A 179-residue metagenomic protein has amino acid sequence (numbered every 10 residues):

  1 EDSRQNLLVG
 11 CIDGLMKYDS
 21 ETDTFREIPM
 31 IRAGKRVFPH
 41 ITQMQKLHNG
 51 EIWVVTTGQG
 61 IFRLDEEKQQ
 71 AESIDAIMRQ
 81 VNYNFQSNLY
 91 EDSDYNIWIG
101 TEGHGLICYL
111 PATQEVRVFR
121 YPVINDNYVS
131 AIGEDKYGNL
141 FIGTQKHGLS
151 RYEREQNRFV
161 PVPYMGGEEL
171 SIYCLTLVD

Functional and structural regions predicted by a protein language model:
E1-D179: Carboxylate-rich, polar loop motifs that coordinate divalent cations or form catalytic acidic clusters
